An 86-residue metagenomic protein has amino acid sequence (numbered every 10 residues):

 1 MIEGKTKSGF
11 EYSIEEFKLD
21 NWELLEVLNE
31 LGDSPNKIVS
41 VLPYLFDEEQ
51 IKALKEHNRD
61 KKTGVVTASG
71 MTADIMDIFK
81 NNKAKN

Functional and structural regions predicted by a protein language model:
M1-K7: Short acidic, Pro/Gly- and aromatic-enriched capping/linker segments at domain boundaries
K7-E11, E15-N86: Short, surface-exposed, charged amphipathic helix/loop patches that serve as local interaction elements
